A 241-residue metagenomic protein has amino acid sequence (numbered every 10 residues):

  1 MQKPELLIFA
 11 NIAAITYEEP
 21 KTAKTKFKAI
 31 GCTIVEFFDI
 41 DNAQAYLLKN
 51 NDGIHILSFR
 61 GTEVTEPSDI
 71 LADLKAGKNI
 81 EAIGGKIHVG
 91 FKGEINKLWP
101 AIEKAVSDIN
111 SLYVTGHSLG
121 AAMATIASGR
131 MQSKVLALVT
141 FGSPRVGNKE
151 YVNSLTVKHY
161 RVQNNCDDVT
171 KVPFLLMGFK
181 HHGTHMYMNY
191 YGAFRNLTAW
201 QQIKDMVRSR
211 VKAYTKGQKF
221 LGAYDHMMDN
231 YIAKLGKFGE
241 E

Functional and structural regions predicted by a protein language model:
M1-T115, L119-E241: Non-catalytic, mobile gating and regulatory segments of ester bond hydrolases
